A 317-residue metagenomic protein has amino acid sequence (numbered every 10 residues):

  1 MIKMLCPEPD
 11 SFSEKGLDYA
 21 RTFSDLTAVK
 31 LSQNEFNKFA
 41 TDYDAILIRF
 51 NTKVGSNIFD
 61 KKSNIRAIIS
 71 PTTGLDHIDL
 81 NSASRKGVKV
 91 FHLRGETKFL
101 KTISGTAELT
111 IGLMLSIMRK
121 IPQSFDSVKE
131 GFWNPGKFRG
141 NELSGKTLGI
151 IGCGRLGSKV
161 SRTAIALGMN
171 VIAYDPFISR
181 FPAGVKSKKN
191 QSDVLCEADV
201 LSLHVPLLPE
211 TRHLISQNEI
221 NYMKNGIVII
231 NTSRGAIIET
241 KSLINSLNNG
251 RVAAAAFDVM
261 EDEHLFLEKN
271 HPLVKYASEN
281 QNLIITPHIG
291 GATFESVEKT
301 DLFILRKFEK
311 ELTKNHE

Functional and structural regions predicted by a protein language model:
M1, I65, S144-T147, Q217 (+1 more regions): Phosphate-coordination loops involved in phosphoryl transfer and adenosine-cofactor binding
M1-Y43, G168-I172: N-terminal glycine-/charge-rich "phosphate-binding" loop or analogous flexible N-terminal tail
P7, I48-R49, P71, H204-P206 (+1 more regions): Short, well-ordered coil/turn residues at beta-beta hairpins and beta-strand->alpha-helix junctions within
K15-R21, K38-A40, F59-D60, I78-R85 (+1 more regions): Short loop/helix-cap segments at secondary-structure boundaries that form the rim of catalytic
A45-F125: Phosphate/diphosphate ligand-binding glycine-rich loop within oxidoreductases
V54-F59, I172, P176-H271: Rossmann-like adenosine-cofactor binding region
E96, N170, G226, T232-E317: Rossmann-like dinucleotide-binding domain for NAD(H)/NADP(H)
T97, K101, S124-K159: Glycine-rich NAD(P)-binding loop of Rossmann-like domains
